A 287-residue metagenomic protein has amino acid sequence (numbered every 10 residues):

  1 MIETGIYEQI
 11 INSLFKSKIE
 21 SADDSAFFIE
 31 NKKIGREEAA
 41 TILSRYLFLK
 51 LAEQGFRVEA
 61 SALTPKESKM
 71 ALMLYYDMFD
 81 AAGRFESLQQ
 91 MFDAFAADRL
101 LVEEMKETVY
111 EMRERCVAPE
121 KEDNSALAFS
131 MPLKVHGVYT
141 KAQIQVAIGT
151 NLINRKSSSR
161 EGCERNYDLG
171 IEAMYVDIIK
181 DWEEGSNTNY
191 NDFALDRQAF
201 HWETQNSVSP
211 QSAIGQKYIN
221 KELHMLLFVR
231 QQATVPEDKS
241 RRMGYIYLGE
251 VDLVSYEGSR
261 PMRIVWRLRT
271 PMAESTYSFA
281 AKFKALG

Functional and structural regions predicted by a protein language model:
M1-L133: C-terminal helical accessory/scaffold domains
E3-A52, K134-G244: Acidic, glycine-rich low-complexity segments with interspersed aromatic residues
E237-G287: Compact mixed alphabeta submodule
